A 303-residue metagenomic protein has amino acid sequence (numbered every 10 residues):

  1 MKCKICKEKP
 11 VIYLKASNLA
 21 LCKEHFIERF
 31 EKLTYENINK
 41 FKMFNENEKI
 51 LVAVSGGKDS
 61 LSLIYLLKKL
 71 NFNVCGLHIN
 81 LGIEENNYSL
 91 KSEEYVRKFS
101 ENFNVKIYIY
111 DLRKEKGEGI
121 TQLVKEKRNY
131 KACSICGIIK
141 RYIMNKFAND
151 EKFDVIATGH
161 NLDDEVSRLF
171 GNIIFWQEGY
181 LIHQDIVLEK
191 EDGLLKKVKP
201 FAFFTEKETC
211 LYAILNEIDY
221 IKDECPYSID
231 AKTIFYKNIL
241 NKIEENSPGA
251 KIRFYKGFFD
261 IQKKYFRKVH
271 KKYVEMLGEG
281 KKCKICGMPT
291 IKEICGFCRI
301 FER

Functional and structural regions predicted by a protein language model:
M1, E8, K282-C286: Cys/His-rich metal-coordination motifs, chiefly Zn-binding "fingers/knuckles"
K2-I182, V187, L194, E206-N216 (+1 more regions): ATP-dependent adenylation/nucleotidyltransferase module used to activate substrates
F30, N39, D163-T209, N216-R303: Flexible helical/loop "lid" subdomain adjacent to adenine-nucleotide binding pockets
